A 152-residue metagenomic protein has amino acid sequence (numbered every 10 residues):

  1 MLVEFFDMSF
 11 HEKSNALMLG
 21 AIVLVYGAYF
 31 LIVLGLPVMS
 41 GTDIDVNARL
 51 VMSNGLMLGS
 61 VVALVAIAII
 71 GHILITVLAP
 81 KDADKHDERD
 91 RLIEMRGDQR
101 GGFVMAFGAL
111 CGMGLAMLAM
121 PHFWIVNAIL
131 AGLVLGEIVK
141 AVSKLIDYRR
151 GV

Functional and structural regions predicted by a protein language model:
L2-I22, L56-M57: Alpha-helical transmembrane segments and their helix-start/interface "positive-inside/aromatic belt" motifs in integral
N15-V25, R96-A106: Select subsegments of transmembrane alpha-helices in polytopic membrane proteins, especially boundary-proximal
L24-I44: Membrane-helix interface motif
G41-S53: Perimembrane loop-to-helix junctions flanking transmembrane segments
V51-I70, A131-L133: Alpha-helical transmembrane segments
I69-R91: Membrane-helix interface/capping segments
M105-I125: Alpha-helical transmembrane segments and their membrane-interface junctions in multi-pass membrane proteins
G112, I129-V152: Alpha-helical transmembrane segments and their immediate juxtamembrane interface regions
